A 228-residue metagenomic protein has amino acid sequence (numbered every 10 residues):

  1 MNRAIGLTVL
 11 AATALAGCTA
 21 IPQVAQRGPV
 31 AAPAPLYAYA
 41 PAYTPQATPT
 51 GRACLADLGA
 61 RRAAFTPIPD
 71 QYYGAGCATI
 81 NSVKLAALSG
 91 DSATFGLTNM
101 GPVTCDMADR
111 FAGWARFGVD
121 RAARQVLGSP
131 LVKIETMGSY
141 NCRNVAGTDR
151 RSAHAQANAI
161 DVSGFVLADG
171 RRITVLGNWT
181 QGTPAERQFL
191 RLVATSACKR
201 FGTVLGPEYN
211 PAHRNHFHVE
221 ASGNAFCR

Functional and structural regions predicted by a protein language model:
M1-C18: Sec-dependent bacterial lipoprotein signal peptides
A16-A38: Bacterial Sec signal peptide processing site at the extreme N-terminus
Q23-V24, I80, K84-A86, R151-R228: Catalytic cores and adjacent binding grooves of peptidoglycan-active enzymes
R27-A31, Y39, Y43, P67 (+1 more regions): N-terminal leader-region detector that preferentially activates on the first domain or presequence of a protein
Y39-P45, G101-R110, T148-D149, V175-P184: Second-shell loop/turn segments in exported
Q46, T50-I134: Active-site acidic/histidine clusters and adjacent loop/turn architecture that either coordinate catalytic ions
R124-A157: Active-site-adjacent substructure of cysteine-protease-like catalytic cores
